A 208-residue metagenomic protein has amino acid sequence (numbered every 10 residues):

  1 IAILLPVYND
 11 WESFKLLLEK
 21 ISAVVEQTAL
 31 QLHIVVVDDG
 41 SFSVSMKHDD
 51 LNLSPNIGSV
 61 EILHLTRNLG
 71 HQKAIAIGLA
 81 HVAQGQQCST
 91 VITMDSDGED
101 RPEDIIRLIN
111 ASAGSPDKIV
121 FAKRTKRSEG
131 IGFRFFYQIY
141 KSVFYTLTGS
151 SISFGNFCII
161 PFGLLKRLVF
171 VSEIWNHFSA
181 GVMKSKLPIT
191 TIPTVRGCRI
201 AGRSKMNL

Functional and structural regions predicted by a protein language model:
I1-A2, H33: Cell-envelope/extracellular polymer assembly enzymes that use nucleotide-activated donors
D10-F14, S41, R101: Donor nucleotide-sugar binding loop of glycosyltransferases
D10-V25: Short, well-formed alpha-helical segments that are part of the catalytic scaffolds of diverse glycosyltransferases
L30-G40, L63: Short beta-strand/loop segment that forms part of the nucleotide-sugar
D38-K47, G98-E99: A conserved acidic beta->alpha catalytic loop
L65-R67, H71-V82, T90-T93, P102-G181 (+1 more regions): Acceptor/aglycone-binding surface of glycosyltransferases and processive sugar-polymer synthases
I189-R196: Catalytic beta-strand/loop signature of glycosyltransferases that borders the donor
